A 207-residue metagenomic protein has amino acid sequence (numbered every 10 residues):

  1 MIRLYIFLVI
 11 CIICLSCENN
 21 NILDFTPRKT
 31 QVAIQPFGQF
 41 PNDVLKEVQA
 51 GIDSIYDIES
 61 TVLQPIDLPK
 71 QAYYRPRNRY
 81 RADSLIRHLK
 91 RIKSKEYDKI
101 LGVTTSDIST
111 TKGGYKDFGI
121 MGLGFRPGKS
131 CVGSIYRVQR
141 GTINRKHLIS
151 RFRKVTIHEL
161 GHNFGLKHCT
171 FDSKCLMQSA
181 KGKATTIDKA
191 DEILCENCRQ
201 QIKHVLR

Functional and structural regions predicted by a protein language model:
I2-L8: Sec-dependent signal peptide recognition, specifically the positively charged N-region followed immediately by
I13-S16: C-terminal motif of bacterial Sec signal peptides marking the signal peptidase cleavage site
E18-L23: Bacterial lipoprotein signal-peptidase II cleavage site
F25-D43: Fold-level signature of zinc-dependent metallopeptidase catalytic domains
G38, D117-R151, K167-R207: Metalloprotease/metallohydrolase-associated module, dominated by Zn2+-dependent proteases
L45-V155, K167: Metzincin-family zinc-dependent endopeptidase catalytic domain
H158: Conserved phosphoacceptor histidine of two-component systems
G161, G165-L166: Active-site-flanking alpha-helical
